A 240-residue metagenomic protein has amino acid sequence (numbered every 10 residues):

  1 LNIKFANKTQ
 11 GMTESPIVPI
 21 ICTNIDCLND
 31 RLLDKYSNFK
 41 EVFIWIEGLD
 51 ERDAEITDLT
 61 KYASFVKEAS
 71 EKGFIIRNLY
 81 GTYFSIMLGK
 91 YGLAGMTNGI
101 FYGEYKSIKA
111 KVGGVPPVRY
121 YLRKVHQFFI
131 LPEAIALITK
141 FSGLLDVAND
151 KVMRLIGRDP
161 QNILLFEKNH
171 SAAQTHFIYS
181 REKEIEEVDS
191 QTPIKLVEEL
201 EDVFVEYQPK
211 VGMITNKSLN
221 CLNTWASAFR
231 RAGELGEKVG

Functional and structural regions predicted by a protein language model:
L1-D53: Active-site beta->alpha loop and helix N-cap motifs at the rims of alpha/beta catalytic domains
L1-F5, E51-F65, A110-G113: Active-site-adjacent beta->alpha loops and helix N-cap segments on the catalytic face of soluble alpha/beta enzymes
G11-P19, F65-R77: Short beta-strand/loop segments at the ligand-binding rim of alpha/beta enzyme cores
T23, I75-F84: Glycine-rich beta-to-alpha transition loops that act as phosphate-gripper elements at the mouths of alpha/beta enzyme
N38-V42, E71-K72, K90-T97: Glycine-enriched alpha-helix->loop->beta-strand junction motifs that scaffold or abut catalytic
Y83-S85, K90-V112: Glycine-rich phosphate-binding active-site loops on the catalytic face of alpha/beta enzymes
E104-K168: C-terminal structured domains
N149-G240: C-terminal extensions of enzymes
